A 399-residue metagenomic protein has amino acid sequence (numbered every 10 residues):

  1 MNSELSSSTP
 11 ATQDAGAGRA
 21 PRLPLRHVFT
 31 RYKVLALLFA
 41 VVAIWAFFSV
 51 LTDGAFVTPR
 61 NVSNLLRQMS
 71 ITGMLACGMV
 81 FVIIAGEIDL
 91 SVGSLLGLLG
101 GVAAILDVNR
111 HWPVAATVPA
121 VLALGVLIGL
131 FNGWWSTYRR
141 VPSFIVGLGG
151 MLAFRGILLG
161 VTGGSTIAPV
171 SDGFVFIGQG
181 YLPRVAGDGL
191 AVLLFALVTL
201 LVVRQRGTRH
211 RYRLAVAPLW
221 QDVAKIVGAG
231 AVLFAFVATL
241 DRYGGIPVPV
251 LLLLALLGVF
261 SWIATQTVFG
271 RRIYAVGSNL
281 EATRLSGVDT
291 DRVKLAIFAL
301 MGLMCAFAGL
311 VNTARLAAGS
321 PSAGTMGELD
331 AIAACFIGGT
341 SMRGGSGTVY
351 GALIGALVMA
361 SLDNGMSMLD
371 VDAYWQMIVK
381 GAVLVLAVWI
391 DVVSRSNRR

Functional and structural regions predicted by a protein language model:
N2-I44, S165-T166, A196-I226, A235 (+3 more regions): Cytosolic-side transmembrane-helix boundaries in multi-pass membrane proteins
W45-R110, N132-F144, L159, A264 (+4 more regions): Single transmembrane alpha-helix segments in multi-pass membrane proteins
D53-N64, L159-G164, V237-V250, S261-T265 (+3 more regions): Inter-helical junctions in multi-pass inner-membrane proteins, predominant in energy-converting antiporter-like
E87, G129, F298-V311, R315-G381: Transmembrane alpha-helical segments in multi-pass inner-membrane proteins
H111-M151, I354-G355, M359: Alpha-helical transmembrane segments within multi-pass membrane transporters and channels
P113, T117, I128, N132 (+3 more regions): Helix-loop-helix "hairpin" substructures at the membrane interface of multi-pass membrane proteins
V114, S143, D172, R184-L194 (+4 more regions): Loop-to-transmembrane alpha-helix initiation sites
F154-A264, S320-P321: Transmembrane helix-bundle core of multi-pass membrane transporters and related energy-transducing complexes
